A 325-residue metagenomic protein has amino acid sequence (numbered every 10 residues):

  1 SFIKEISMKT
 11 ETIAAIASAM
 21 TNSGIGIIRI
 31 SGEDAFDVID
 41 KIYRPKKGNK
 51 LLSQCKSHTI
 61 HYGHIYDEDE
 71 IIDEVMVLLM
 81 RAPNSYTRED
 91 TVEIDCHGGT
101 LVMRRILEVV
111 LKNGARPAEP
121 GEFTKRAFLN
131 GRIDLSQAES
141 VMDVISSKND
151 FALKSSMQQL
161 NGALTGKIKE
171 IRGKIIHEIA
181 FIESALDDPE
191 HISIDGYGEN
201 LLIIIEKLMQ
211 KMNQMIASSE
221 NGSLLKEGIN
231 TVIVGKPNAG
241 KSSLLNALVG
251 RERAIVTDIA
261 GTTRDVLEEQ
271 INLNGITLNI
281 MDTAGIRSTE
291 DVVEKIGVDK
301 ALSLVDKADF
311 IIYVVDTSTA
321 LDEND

Functional and structural regions predicted by a protein language model:
F2-K154, Q158, G162: A glycine-rich (often HGG/GG-containing) alpha/beta subdomain
T21-N22, E68-I72, N84-E89, L135-S136 (+5 more regions): Short flexible coil/turn linkers enriched for glycine and charged/polar residues that connect secondary-structure
I28, I94, I182, M212 (+3 more regions): Residue-level signature of catalytic and energy-coupling elements of molecular machines, predominantly ATP/GTP-dependent
F36-V38, M103-R104, R287-E290, A320-E323: Switch/connector loops and helix/strand junctions flanking conserved nucleotide-binding motifs in nucleotide-processing
I42, D188-K295, K300-V305: Conserved G1/Walker A P-loop phosphate-binding module
G98, L248, T283, V315-S318: Glycine-rich, N-terminal phosphate-binding loop of Rossmann-like dinucleotide-binding domains
R132-K211: Long, non-coiled-coil amphipathic alpha-helical linker/lever segments that couple catalytic cores to other domains
D299-D325: Conserved C-terminal guanine-recognition region of P-loop GTPase G domains, centered on the G4
